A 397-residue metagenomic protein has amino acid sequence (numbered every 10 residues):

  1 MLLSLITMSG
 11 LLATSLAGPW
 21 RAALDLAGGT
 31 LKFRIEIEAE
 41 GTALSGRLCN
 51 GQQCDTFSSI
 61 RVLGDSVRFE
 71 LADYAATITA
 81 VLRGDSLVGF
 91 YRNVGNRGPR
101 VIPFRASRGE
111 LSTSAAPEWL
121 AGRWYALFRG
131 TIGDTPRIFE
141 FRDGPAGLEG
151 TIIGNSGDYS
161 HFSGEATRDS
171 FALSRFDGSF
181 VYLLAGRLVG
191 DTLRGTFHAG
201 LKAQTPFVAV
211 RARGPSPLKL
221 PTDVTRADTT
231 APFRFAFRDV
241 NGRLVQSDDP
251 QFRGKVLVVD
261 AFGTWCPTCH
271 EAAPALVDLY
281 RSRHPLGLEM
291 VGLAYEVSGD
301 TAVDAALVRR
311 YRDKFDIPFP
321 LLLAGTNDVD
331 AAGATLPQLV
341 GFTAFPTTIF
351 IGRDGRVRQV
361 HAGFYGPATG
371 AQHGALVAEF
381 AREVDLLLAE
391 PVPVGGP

Functional and structural regions predicted by a protein language model:
S15-L82, Y91, G98-R100, S114-L188: Central antiparallel beta-sheet cores of small beta-barrel/beta-sandwich binding domains
G95, L201, F252, F364-P367: A short acidic/small-residue loop/turn micro-motif
H198-R238, P250-G254: N-proximal helix/coil linker or "cap" segments that precede and/or mark the start of modular domains
F235-L257, Y280-R283: A short beta-strand-turn-helix
Q246-H270, L276, M290: Short active-site neighborhood of thiol/selenol oxidoreductases, capturing the structured segment around
E271-D316, D328-T335: Structural microenvironment flanking redox-active thiols in thiol-disulfide oxidoreductases
D316-P320, P337-I349: Structural micro-motif
A344-P397: Thiol-/selenol-based redox modules, centered on thioredoxin-like and closely related oxidoreductase domains
